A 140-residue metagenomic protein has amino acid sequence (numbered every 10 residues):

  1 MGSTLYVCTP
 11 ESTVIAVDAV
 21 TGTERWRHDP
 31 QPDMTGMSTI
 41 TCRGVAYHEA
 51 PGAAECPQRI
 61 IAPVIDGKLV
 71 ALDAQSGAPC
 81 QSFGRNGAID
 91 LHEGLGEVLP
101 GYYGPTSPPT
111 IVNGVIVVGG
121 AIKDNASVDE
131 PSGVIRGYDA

Functional and structural regions predicted by a protein language model:
M1, R27-A54, R85-P108: Extracytoplasmic beta-rich repeat domains
G2-T4, P57-Q58, N113-V115: Short coil/turn segments that connect the beta-strands within blades of beta-propeller domains
L5, G36-M37, I60, L99-P100 (+1 more regions): Short consensus segments that form the blades of beta-propeller domains, in both extracellular/periplasmic
V7, A62, V118-G119: Residue position within the beta-strands of beta-propeller blades
T9-Q31, Q75-G77: Beta-propeller domains
E11, P57, D66, P131-I135: A detector of repeated loop/turn-to-beta-strand junctions in beta-rich toroidal repeat architectures
S12-T13, G67-K68, K123-A126: Short glycine/acidic-enriched loop and turn motifs that connect beta-strands
L72-G77, P131-A140: Beta-propeller blade signature
